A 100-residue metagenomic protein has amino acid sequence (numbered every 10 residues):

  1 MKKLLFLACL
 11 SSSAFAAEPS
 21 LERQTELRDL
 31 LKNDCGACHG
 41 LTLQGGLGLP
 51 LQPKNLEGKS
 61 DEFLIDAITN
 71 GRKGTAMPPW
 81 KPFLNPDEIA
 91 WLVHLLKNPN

Functional and structural regions predicted by a protein language model:
L4-S12: Sec-dependent N-terminal signal peptides
S12-L30: Electrostatic cytochrome c docking/interface patches
A17-L21, L41-K54: His/Cys-centered metal/cofactor-coordination and adjacent catalytic loops
E26, G46, F63: Amphipathic alpha-helical recognition patches that constitute DNA-binding helices
L27-R28, K32, I65, T69: Solvent-exposed, non-membrane alpha-helical residues enriched in polar/charged side chains
L31-L41, L92-L96: The canonical Cys-X-X-Cys-His
N33, L49, T75: Glycine-centered loop/turn positions within well-structured domains that cap or flank conserved ligand/cofactor-binding
P53-N100: Extracytoplasmic electron-transfer domains, predominantly the class I c-type cytochrome c fold
